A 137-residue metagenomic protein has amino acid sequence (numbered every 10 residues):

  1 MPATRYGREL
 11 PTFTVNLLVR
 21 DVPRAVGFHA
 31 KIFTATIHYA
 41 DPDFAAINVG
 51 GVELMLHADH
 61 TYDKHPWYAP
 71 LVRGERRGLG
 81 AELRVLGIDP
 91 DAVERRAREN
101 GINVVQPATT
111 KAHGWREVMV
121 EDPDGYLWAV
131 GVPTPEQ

Functional and structural regions predicted by a protein language model:
M1-N16, G27, A35-E121, V132-Q137: Vicinal oxygen chelate
L17-D21: Short, surface-exposed ligand-recognition loops at beta-strand->loop->(often short) alpha-helix junctions that present
D124: C-terminal catalytic core of tyrosine-transesterase DNA break-rejoin enzymes
